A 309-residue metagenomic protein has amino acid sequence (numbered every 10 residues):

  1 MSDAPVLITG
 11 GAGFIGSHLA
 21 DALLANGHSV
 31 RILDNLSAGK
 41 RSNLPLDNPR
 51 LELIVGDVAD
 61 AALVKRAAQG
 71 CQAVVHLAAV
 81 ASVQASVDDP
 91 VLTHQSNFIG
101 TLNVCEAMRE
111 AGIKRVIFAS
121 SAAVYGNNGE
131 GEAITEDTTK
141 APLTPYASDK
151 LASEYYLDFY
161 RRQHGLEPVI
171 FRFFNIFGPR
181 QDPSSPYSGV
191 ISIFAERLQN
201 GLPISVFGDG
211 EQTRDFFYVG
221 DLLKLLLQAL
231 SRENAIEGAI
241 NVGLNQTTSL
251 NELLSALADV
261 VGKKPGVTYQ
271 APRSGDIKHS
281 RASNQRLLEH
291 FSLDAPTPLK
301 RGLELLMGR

Functional and structural regions predicted by a protein language model:
M1-F174, G220: N-terminal Rossmann-like NAD(P)+-binding domain of SDR-like oxidoreductases, especially those catalyzing
L19, L226-L230, L254-L257, N284 (+1 more regions): Hydrophobic "lid"/C-terminal helical patch of Rossmann-like NAD(P)-dependent dehydrogenase/epimerase domains
K65, A195, V219-L227, K300-E304: Short, amphipathic alpha-helical "lid/cap" segments that border enzyme active or binding sites
M108, R161, L198, V206 (+1 more regions): Hydrophobic pocket-lining residues that define ligand/cofactor binding sites across diverse proteins
L151, I176-S192, L202, F207 (+5 more regions): Glycine/proline-rich active-site loop of Rossmann-fold NAD(P)-dependent oxidoreductases
A152, Y156, Y160, V190 (+3 more regions): Hydrophobic alpha-helix immediately C-terminal to the catalytic Tyr-X-X-X-Lys motif of short-chain
I170, F216, T247, R281 (+1 more regions): Short aromatic/basic micro-patch
V219, E252, Q270-R301, L305: Conserved C-terminal active-site "lid" loop/helix of NAD(P)H-dependent oxidoreductases that clamps the redox cofactor
